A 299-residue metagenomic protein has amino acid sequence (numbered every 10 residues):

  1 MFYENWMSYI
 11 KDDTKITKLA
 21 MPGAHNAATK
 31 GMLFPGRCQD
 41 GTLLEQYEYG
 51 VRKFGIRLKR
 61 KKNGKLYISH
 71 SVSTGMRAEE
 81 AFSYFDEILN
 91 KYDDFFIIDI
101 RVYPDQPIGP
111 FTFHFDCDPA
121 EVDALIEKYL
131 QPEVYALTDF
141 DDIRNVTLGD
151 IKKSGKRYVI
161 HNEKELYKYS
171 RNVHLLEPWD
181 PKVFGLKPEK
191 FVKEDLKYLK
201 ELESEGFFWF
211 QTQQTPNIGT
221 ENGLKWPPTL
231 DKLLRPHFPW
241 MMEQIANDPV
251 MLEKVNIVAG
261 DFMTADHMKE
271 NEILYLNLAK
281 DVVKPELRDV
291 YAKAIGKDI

Functional and structural regions predicted by a protein language model:
M1-K53, K62-K91, F95, P110 (+2 more regions): Long, acidic (Asp/Glu-rich), low-complexity accessory segments flanking structured domains
G36, G75, T112, D116-P119 (+2 more regions): Generic detection of long, well-ordered alpha-helical segments
L43, F82-D86, D123, E127 (+3 more regions): Short amphipathic alpha-helical segments and helix-helix/interface helices
R60, V102-P104, K164-L166: Active-site-proximal loop/turn and secondary-structure-junction residues that shape catalytic pockets, frequently
A78-E133: Catalytic cores of phosphodiester-bond-cleaving enzymes
I98, I160, V258: A residue-level signal for conserved active-site and pocket-lining positions in enzyme catalytic cores
P132-L252: Surface-exposed substrate-engagement region within the catalytic domains of secreted or surface-exposed extracellular
